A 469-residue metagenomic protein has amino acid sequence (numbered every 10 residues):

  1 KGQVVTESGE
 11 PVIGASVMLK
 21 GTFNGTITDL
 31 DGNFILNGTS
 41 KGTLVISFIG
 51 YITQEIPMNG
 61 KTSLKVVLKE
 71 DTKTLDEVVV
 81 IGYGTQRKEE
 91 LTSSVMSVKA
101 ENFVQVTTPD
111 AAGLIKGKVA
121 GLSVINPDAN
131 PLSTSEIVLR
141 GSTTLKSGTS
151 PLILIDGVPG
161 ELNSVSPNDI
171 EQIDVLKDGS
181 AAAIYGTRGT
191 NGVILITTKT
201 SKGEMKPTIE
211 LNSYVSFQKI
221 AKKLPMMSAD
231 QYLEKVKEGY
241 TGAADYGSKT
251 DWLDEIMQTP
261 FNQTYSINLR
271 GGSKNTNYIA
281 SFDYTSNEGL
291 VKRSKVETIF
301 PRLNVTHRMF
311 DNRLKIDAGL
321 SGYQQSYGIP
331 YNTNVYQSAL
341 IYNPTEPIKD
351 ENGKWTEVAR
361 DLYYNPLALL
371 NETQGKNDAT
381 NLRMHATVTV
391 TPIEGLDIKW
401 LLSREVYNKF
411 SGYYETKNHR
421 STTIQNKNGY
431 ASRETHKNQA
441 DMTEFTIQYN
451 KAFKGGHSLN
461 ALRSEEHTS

Functional and structural regions predicted by a protein language model:
K1-R302, R308-M309, L314-D317, S321-Y323 (+1 more regions): Short, small/polar-rich motifs associated with maturation and membrane association, primarily at protein termini
P11, P151-L152, P344, P392 (+1 more regions): Proline-rich low-complexity regions
K41, T389, N450-A452: Short, surface-exposed loop/turn segments at beta-strand-coil junctions that are enriched for proline with nearby
G203-K249, L290-V296, F300-N381, K399-S469: Surface-exposed loop/interface segments of Gram-negative outer-membrane beta-barrel transport/assembly proteins
L269, T389, I393-E394: Long hydrophobic segments that form regular secondary structure
